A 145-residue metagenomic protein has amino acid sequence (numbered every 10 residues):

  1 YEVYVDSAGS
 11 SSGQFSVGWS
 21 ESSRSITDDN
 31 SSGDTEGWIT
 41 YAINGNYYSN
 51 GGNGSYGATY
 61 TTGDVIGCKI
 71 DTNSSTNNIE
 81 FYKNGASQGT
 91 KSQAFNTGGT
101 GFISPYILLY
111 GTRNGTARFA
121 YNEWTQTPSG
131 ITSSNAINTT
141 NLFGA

Functional and structural regions predicted by a protein language model:
E2-A145: PRY/SPRY (B30.2) beta-sandwich protein-interaction domains and their adjacent Ser/Pro/Gly-rich low-complexity linkers
